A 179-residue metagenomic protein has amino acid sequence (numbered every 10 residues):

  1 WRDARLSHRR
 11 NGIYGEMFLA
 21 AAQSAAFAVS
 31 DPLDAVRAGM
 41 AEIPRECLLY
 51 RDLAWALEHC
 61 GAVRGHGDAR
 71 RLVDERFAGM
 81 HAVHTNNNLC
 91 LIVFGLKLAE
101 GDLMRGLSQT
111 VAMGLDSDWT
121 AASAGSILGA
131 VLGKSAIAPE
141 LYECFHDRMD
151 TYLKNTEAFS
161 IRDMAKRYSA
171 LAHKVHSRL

Functional and structural regions predicted by a protein language model:
W1-S7, A20-G114: Accessory "access/gating" subregions that flank catalytic or transport cores
S7-N11, F18-L19, S24, L91-Y168 (+1 more regions): Catalytic phosphate/nucleotide-handling subdomain of diverse soluble enzymes
G12-I13, C47-D52, A122-S123: Short amphipathic alpha-helical segments at helix boundaries and their inter-helical linkers
I13-G15, H84-T85: Short acidic alpha-helix initiation/capping motifs at coil-to-helix transition points, especially at protein N-termini
A28, P32-C47, I137-N155, H176-L179: A broadly tuned preference for mixed-charge, low-complexity surface segments
A28-D34, G67, I161-L179: C-terminal domain-closing interface element
